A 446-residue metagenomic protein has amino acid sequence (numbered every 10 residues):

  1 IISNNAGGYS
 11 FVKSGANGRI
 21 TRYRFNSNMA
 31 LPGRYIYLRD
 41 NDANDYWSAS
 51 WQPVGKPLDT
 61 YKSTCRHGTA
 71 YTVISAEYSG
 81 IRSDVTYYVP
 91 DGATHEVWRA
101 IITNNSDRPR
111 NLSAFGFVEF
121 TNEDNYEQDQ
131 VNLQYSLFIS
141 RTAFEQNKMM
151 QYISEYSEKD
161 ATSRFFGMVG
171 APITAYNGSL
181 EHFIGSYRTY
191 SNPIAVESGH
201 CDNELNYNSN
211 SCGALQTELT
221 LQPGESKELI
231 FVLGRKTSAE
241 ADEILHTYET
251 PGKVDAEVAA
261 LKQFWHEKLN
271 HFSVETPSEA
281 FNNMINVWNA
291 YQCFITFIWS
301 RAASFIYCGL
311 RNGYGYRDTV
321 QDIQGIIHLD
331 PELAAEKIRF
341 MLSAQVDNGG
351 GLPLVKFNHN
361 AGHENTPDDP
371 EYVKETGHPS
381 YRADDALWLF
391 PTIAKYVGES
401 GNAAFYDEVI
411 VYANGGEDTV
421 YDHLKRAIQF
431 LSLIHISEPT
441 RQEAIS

Functional and structural regions predicted by a protein language model:
I1-R317, P331-F340, A344, K395-S400: Anionic coordination/interaction segments
Y37-D40, Y314-T319, I323-I434: Aromatic-rich carbohydrate-recognition surfaces in CAZymes
H95, A383-D384, Q442: Intrinsic disorder/low-complexity signal
N111, F120-Y126, G325, P391-T392 (+2 more regions): Active-site-proximal flexible loops/turns
V196-C201, L205, P367-Y372, A444: Surface-exposed acidic, glycine/proline-enriched linker/cap segments that occur as 15-30-residue helix-coil
I434-I445: Residue-level detector of conserved catalytic or cofactor/ligand-binding positions in enzyme active sites
